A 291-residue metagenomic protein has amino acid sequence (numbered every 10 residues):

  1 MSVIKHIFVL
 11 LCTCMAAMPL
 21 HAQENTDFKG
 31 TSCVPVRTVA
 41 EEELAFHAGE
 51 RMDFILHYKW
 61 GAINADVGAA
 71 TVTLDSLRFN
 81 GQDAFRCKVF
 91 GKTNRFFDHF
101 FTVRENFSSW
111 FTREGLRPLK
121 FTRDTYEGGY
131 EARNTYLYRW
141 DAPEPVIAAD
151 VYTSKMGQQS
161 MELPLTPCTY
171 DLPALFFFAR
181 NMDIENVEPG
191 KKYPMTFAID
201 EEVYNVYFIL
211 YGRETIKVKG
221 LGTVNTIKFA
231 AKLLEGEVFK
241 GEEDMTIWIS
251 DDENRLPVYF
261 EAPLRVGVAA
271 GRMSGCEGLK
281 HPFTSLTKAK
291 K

Functional and structural regions predicted by a protein language model:
M1-H6: Positively charged n-region of N-terminal signal peptides that target proteins for export
I7-A17: Bacterial N-terminal signal peptides
M18-A22: Sec/Tat signal peptide C-region and signal peptidase I cleavage site
E24-W140, D183-K291: Acidic, serine/threonine-rich low-complexity disordered tracts
W140-I199: Active-site/ligand-binding surface loops and adjacent short beta/alpha elements that line catalytic pockets across
